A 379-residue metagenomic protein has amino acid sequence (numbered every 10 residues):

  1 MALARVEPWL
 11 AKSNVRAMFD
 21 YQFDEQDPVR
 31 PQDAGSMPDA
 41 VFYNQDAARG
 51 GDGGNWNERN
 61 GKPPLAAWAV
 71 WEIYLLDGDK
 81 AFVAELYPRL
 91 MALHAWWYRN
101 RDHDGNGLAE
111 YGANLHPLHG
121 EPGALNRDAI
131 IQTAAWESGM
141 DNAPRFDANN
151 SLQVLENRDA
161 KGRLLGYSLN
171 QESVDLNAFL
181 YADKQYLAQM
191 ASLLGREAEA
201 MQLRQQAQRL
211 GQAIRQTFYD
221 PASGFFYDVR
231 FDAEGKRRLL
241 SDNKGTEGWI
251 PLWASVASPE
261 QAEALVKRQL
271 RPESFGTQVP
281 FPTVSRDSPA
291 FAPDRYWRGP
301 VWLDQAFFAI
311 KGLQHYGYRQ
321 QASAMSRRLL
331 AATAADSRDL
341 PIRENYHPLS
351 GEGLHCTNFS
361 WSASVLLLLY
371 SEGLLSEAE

Functional and structural regions predicted by a protein language model:
M1-E85, M91, A95-Y98, D102 (+6 more regions): Substrate-binding groove/exosite segments of carbohydrate-active enzymes
L3-V15, I73-P88, Q189-Q208, S255-R268 (+2 more regions): Structural helix-adjacent loops and short alpha-helical linkers that scaffold large soluble proteins
E7, N55, L86, L169 (+7 more regions): Residue-level preference for long, well-ordered alpha-helices that form the structural scaffold of enzyme catalytic
V15-W56, N106-V174, Q212-V301, A334-E379: Extended glycan-interaction surfaces of carbohydrate-active proteins
A17-Y21, R89-H103, F179, Y186-Q189 (+4 more regions): Alpha-helical scaffold segments in carbohydrate-active enzymes
A67, E72, L76-D79, G162-E199 (+1 more regions): Extended amphipathic secondary-structure runs
K311-H315, R328-A332, L368: Short basic/hydrophobic patches in alpha-helices and adjacent helix-turn junctions that form amphipathic surface motifs
